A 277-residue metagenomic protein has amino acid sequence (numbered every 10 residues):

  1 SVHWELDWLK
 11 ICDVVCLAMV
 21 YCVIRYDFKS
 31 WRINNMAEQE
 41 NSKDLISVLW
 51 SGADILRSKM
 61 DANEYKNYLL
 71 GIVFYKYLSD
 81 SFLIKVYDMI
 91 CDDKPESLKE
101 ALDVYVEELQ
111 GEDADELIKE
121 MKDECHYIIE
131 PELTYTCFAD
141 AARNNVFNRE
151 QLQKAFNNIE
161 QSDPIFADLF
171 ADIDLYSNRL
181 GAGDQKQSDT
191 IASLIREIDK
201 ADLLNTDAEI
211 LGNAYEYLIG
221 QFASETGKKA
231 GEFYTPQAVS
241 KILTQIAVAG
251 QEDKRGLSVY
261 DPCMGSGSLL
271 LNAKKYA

Functional and structural regions predicted by a protein language model:
H3-Q251: Non-catalytic, mostly N-terminal accessory regions of nucleic-acid modification and defense proteins
G250-D253, A277: Alpha-helix termini
K254-C263: Conserved class I S-adenosyl-L-methionine
S266-A277: Conserved SAM-binding loop of SAM-dependent methyltransferases across substrates and taxa, primarily the Class I
